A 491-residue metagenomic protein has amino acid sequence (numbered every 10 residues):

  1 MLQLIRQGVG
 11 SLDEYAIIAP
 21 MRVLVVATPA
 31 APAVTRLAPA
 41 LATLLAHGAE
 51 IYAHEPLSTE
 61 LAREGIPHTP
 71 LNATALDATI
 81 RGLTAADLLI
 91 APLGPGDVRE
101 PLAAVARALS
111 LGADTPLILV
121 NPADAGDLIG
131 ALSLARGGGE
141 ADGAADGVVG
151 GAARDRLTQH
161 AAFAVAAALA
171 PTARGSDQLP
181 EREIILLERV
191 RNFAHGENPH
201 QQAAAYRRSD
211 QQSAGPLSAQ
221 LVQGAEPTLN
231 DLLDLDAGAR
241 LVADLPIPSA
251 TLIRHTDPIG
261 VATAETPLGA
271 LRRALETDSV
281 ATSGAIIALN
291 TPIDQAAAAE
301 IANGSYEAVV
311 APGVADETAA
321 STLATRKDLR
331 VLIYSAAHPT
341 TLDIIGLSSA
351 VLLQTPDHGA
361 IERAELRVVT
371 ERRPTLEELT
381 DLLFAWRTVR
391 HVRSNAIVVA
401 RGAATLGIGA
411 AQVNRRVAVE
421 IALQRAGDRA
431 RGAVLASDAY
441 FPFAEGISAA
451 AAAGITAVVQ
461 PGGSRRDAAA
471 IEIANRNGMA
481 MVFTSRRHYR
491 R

Functional and structural regions predicted by a protein language model:
L2-Q7: Extreme N-terminal basic, low-complexity initiation segments that serve as generic localization/processing leaders
I18-L41, L45, T158, L169-G175 (+4 more regions): Intrinsically disordered, low-complexity segments enriched in small residues
M21-V23, D177-N395, A400-T405, R415-E420 (+1 more regions): Long, structured protein-protein interaction/assembly regions in large complexes
A30-A49, E55-A108, P258-Q354, Q412-R491: Feature captures the catalytic cores and cofactor-binding loops of soluble hydro-lyases/lyases that act on carboxylate
S110-G139, V149, G215-A219, H358-R373: A short, charged helix-loop
L117-P122, G126-E188, E300-A337: Internal gly/pro-rich beta-alpha loop/helix module that stabilizes soluble enzyme cofactors or their anionic handles
